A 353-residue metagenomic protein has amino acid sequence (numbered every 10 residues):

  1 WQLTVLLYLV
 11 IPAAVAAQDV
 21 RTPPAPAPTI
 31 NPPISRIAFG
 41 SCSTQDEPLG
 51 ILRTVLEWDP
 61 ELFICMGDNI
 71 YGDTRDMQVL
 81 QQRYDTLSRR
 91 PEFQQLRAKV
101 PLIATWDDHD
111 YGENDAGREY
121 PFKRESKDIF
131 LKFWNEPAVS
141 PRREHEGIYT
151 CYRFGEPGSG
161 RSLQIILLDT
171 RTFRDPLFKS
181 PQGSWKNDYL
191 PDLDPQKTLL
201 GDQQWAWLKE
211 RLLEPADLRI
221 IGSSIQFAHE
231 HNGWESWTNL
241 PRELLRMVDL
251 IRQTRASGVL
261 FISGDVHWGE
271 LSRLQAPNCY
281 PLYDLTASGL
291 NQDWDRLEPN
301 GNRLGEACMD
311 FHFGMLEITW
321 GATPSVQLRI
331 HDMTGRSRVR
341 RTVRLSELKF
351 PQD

Functional and structural regions predicted by a protein language model:
Q2-A13: Bacterial N-terminal signal peptides
L3, D19-D353: Long, structured stretches of catalytic cores involved in phosphate-ester chemistry, encompassing
V15-A17: Boundary at the C-terminal end of the N-terminal hydrophobic targeting segment
